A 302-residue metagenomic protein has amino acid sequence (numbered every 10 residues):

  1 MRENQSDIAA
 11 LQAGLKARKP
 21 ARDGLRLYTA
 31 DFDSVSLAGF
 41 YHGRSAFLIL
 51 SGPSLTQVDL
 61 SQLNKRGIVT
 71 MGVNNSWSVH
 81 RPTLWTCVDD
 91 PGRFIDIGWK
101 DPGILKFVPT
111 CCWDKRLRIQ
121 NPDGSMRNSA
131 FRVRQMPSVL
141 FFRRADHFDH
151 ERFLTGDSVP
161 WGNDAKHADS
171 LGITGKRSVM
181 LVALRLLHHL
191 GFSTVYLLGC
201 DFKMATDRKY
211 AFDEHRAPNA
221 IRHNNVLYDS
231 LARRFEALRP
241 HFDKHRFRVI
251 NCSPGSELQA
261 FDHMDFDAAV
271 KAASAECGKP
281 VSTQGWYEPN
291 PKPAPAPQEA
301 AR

Functional and structural regions predicted by a protein language model:
M1-R302: Metal-ion/cofactor- or nucleotide/acyl-coenzyme-handling active-site neighborhoods
